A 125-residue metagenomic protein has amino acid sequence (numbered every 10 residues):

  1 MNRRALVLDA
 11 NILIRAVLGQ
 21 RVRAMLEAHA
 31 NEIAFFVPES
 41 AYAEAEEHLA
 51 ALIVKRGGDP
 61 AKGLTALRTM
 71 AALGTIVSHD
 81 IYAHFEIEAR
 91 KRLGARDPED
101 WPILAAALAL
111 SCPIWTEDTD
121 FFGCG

Functional and structural regions predicted by a protein language model:
M1-V37: Short, well-structured N-terminal submotif of metal-dependent ribonuclease cores
N2, F36-P38, L108-G125: Acidic, PIN/NYN-like endoribonuclease modules and their adjacent C-terminal/linker elements
N2, L8-D9, V37-E39, A95-W101 (+1 more regions): Histidine- and aromatic-rich ligand-binding microenvironments
L13, Y42, F121-F122: A generic structural signal for short hydrophobic patches within well-formed alpha-helices
V17-L18, L49, G125: Short, flexible helix/strand-to-coil boundary loops that buttress conserved ligand/catalytic motifs in alpha/beta
H29-E32, F36-R90: PIN-domain endoribonuclease scaffold, especially VapC-family toxins
T75-T119: Active-site neighborhoods of divalent-metal-dependent phosphate/nucleic-acid chemistry enzymes
